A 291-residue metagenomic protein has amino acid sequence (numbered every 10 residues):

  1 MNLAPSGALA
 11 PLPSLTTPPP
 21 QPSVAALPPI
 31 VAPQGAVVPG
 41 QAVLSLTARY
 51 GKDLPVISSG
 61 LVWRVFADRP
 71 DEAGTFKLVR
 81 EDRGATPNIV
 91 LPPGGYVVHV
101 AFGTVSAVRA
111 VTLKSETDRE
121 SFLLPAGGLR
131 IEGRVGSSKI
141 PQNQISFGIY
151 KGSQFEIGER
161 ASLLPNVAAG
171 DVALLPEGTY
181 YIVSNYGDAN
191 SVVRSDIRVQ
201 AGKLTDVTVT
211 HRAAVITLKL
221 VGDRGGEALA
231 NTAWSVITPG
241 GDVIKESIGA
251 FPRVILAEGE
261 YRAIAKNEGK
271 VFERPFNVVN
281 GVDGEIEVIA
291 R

Functional and structural regions predicted by a protein language model:
M1-Q41: Compositionally biased, proline/threonine/alanine/serine-rich low-complexity intrinsically disordered stretches
P20-V31, D82-R83, F102-P125, G187-T210 (+1 more regions): Structured interaction patches on ligand/partner-binding surfaces of diverse proteins
A42-P55, L129-S137, V215-R224: A short, amphipathic beta-strand motif
L44-L46, G60-F66, Y96-V98, L124 (+7 more regions): Short, structured motif recognition centered on aromatic/hydrophobic residues
K52-D71, S137-I157, D223-D242: Short, ordered, surface-exposed loop/turn motifs in non-cytosolic proteins
A67-A85, Q154-A169, T238-A250: Short, acidic Ser/Thr/Gly-rich low-complexity loop/linker segments typical of extracellular and cell-surface proteins
D82-V97, A101-T104, N166-Y181, Y186-A189 (+2 more regions): Short Pro-Gly-centered beta-turn/loop motif in secreted/extracellular proteins
V192, G240-N267, V271-G281: C-terminal soluble interaction/assembly domains
